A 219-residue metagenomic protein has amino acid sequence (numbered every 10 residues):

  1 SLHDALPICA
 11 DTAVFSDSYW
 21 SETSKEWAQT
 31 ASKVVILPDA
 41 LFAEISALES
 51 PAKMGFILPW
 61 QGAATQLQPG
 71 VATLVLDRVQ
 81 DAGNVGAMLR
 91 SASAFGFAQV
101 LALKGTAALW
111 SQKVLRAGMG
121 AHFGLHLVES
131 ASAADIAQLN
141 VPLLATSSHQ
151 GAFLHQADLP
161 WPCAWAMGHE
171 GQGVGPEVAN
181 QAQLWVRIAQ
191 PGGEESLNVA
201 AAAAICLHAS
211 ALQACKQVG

Functional and structural regions predicted by a protein language model:
S1, A5-A47, G219: N-terminal positively charged helical leader segments and presequences
T12-F15, V34, I57-Q150: RNA substrate-binding interface of SAM-dependent RNA methyltransferases
Y19-W20, D39-F42, G105-A107, E170-Q172 (+1 more regions): Short, acidic/turn-prone active-site loops that include or flank metal/cofactor- and phosphate-binding residues
T23-S24, I45-S46, I136, L154 (+1 more regions): Short, charged, surface-exposed secondary-structure boundary motifs
I36-L37, Q68-L74, Q181-P191: Glycine/charged-rich beta-loop-alpha catalytic/anionic-binding loops adjacent to active sites
A47-G55: Ordered, amphipathic secondary-structure segments that act as subunit-interaction surfaces in large macromolecular
F56, S91-F95, T106-F123, P176-G219: Structured adenosyl-cofactor binding patch, chiefly the S-adenosyl-L-methionine
L144-E194: Active-site/ligand-binding-proximal alpha/beta "capping" segment
